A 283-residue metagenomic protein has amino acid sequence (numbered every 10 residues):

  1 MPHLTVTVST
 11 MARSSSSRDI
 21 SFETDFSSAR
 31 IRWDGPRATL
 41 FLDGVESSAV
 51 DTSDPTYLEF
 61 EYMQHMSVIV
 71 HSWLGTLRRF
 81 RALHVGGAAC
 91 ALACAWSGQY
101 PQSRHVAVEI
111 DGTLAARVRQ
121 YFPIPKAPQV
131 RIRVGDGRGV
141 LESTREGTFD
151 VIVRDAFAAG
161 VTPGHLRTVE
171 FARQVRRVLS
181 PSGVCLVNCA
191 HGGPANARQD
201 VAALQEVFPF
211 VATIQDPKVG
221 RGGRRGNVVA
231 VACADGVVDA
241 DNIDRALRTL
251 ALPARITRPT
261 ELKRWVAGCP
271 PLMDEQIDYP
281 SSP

Functional and structural regions predicted by a protein language model:
P2-W33, S47-P55, S72, R221-P283: SAM/dcSAM-binding transferase cores
I20-F22, S53, Y57-R177, P181 (+1 more regions): The AdoMet/dcAdoMet-binding core of the Class I SAM-like
S28, Q102, A127-Q129, S182 (+2 more regions): A generic structural signal for alpha->beta connector loops
A38-D43: Short polybasic amphipathic segments
V45-A49, F157-G160, C185: A short, flexible beta-alpha/helix-coil linker loop
P163, C189-E206: Conserved class I S-adenosyl-L-methionine
A172, R198-K218: Conserved Class I S-adenosyl-L-methionine
S182-C189: Conserved beta-strand signature within the Rossmann-like core of class I S-adenosyl-L-methionine
